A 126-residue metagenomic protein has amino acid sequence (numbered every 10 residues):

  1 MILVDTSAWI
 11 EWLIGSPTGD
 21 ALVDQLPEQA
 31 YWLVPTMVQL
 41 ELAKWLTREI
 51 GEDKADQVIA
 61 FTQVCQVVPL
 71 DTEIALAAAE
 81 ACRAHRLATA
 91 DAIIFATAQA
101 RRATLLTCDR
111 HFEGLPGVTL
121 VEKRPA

Functional and structural regions predicted by a protein language model:
M1-V34, L46-Q57, A126: Short, well-structured N-terminal submotif of metal-dependent ribonuclease cores
S7-A8, E41, E73, A92-I93: Active-site phosphate/pyrophosphate-handling residues
W9-I10, Q39, A75, F112-E113: A generic structural signal for short hydrophobic patches within well-formed alpha-helices
G19, Q39, A55-V58, D71 (+1 more regions): A general structural signal for well-ordered alpha-helical segments in protein cores
Q29-W32, V64-Q66, A100-T104: Short active-site oxyanion
E41, Q63-A84: Acidic catalytic patch
F95, Q99-A126: Acidic, PIN/NYN-like endoribonuclease modules and their adjacent C-terminal/linker elements
